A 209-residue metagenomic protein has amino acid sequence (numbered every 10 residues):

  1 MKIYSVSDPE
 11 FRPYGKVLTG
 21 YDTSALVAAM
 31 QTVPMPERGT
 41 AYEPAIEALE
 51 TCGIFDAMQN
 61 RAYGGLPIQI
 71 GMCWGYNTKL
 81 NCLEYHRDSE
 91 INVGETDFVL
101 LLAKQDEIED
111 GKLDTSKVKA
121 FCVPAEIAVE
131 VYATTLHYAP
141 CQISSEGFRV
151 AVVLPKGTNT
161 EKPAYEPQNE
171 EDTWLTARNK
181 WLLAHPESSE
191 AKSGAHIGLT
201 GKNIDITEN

Functional and structural regions predicted by a protein language model:
M1-A125, L136-G147, A151-N209: Active-site region of the double-stranded beta-helix
V131: Aromatic-residue-lined binding/catalytic grooves and analogous aromatic/hydrophobic interfacial grooves in multimeric
